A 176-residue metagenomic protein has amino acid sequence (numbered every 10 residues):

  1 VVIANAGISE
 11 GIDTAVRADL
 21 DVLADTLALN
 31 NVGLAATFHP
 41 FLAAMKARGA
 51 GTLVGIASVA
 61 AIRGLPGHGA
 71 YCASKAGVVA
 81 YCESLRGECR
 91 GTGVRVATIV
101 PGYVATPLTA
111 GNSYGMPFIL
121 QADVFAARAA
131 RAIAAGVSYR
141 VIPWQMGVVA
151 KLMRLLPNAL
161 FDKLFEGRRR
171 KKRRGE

Functional and structural regions predicted by a protein language model:
S9-A24, G67: Conserved mid-core segment of classical short-chain dehydrogenase/reductases
F38, S74: Active-site helix of classical SDR
S58: Residue(s) in the substrate-gating loop at a strand-loop-helix junction that position the organic substrate next
R63, S84-R95: Active-site-adjacent segment of SDR/Rossmann-fold oxidoreductases
G64-C72, S84, N112: Active-site loop-to-helix junction immediately N-terminal to the catalytic Tyr of the SDR YXXXK motif in Rossmann-fold
T98, Y114-A150: C-terminal helical subdomain
P101-G111, G115: Short, flexible catalytic-loop segment of classical short-chain dehydrogenase/reductase
